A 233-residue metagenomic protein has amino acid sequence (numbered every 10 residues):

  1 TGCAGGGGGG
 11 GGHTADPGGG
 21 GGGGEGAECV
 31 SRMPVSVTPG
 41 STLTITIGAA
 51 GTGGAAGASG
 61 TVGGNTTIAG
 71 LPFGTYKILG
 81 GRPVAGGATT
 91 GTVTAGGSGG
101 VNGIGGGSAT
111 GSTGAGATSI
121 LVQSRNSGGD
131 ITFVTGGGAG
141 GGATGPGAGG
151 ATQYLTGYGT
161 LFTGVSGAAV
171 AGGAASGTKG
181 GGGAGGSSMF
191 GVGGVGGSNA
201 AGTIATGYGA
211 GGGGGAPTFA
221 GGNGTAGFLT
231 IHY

Functional and structural regions predicted by a protein language model:
G2-L71, G149-A151, L155-G157, G185-G186 (+2 more regions): Glycine-rich strand-loop-strand elements at beta-sheet edges
G6, T135-G142, G180-G183, G211-G213: Periodic low-complexity repeat segments enriched in small/acidic residues
P17-G22, L71-A88, G106, G129-D130 (+4 more regions): Terminal beta-strand-rich extracellular "head" domains that mediate receptor/glycan or other ligand binding
G51-S124: Acidic, low-complexity glycine/serine/threonine-rich segments
V101-Y158: Non-catalytic, alpha-helical, charged scaffold/linker segments that couple or flank catalytic or architectural cores
A201-A205: Short amphipathic alpha-helical heptad-repeat segments
T206-A210: Extended alpha-helical scaffolds used as interaction platforms
